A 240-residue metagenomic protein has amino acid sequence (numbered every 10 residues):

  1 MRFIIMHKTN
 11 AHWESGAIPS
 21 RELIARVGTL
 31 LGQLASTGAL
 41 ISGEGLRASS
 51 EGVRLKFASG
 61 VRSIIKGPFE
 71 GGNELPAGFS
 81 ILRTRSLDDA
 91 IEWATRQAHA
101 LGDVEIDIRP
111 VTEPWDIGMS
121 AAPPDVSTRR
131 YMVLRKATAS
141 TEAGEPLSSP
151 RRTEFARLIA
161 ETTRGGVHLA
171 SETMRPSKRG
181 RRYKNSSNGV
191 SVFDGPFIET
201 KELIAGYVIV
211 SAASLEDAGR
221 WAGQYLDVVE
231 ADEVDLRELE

Functional and structural regions predicted by a protein language model:
M1-E240: Conserved, structured core segments of small domains
